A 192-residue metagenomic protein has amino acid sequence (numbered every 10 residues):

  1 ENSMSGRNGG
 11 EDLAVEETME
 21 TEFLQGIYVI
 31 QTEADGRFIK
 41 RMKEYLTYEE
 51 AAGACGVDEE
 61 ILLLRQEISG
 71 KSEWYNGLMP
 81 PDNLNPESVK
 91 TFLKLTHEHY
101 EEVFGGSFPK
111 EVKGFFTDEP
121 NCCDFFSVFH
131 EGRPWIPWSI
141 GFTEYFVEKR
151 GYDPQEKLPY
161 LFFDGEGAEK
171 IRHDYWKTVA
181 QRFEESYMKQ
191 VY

Functional and structural regions predicted by a protein language model:
E1-V128, G132-W176, A180-E184: Mature extracytoplasmic enzyme cores
Y187: Regulatory input/activation interfaces that engage signals or partners
V191: Aromatic/hydrophobic pocket-lining residues that form π-stacking "cages" and hydrophobic walls in ligand
